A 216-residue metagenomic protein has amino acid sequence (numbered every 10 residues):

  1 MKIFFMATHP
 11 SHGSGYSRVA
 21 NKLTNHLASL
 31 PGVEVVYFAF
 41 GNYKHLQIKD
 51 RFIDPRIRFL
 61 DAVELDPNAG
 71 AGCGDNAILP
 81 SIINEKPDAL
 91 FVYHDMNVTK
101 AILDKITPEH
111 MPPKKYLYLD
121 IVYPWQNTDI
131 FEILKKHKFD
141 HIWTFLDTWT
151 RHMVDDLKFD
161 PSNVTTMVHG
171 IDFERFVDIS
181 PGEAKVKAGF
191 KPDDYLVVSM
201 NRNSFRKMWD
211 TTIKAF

Functional and structural regions predicted by a protein language model:
F4-F5, W143, K191-K207, I213-F216: Conserved donor-binding/catalytic core segment of Leloir-type glycosyltransferases
M6-T8, Y118, F145, M167 (+1 more regions): Short hydrophobic "strand-cap" motifs at the C-terminus of beta-strands
A7-G13, N25-S81: N-terminal strand-loop element at the rim of the active site of nucleotide-sugar-dependent glycosyltransferases
V19-L23, L27, V197, T212-F216: A structural motif in glycosyltransferase catalytic domains
A28, H110, L117, Q126-I142: A conserved, positively charged/aromatic
V92-V98: Short His-centered aromatic/hydrophobic patch
T148, G170: Carbohydrate-associated surface elements
V177-F190: A short helix/loop element that forms part of the nucleotide-sugar donor recognition site in Leloir-type
